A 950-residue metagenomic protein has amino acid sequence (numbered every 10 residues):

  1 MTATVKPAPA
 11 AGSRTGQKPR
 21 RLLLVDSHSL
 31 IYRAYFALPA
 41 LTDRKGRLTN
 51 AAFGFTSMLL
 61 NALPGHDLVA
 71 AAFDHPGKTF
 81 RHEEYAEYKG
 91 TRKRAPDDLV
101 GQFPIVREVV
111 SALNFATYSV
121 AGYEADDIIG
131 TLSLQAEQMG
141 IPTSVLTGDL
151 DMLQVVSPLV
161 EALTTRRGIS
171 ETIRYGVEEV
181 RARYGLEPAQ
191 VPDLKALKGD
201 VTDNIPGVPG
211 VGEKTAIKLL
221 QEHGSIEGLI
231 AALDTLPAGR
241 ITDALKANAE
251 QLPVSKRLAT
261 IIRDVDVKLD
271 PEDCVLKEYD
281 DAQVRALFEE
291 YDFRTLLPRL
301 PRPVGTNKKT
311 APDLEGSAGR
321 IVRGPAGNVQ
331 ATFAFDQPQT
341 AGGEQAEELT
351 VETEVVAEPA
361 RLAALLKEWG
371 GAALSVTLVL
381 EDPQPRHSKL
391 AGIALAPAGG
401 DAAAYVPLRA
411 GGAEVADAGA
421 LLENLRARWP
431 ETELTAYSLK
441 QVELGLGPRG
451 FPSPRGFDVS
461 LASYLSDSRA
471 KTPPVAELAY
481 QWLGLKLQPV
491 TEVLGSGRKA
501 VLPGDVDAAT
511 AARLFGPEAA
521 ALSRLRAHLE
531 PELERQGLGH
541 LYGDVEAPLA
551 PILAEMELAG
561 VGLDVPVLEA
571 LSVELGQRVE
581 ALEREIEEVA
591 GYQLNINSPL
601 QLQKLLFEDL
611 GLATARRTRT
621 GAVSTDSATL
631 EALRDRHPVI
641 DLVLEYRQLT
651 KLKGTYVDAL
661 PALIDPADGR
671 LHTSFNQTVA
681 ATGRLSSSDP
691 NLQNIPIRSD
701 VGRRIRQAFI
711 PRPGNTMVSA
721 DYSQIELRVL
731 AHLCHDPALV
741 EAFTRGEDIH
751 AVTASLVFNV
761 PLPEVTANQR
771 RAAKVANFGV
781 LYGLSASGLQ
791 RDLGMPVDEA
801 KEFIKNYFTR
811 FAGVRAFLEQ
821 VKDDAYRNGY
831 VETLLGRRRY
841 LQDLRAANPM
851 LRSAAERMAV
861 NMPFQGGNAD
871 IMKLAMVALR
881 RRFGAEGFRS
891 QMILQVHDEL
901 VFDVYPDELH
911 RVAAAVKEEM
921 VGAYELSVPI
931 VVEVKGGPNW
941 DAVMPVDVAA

Functional and structural regions predicted by a protein language model:
T2-L146, L150-E178, Q251-V254, T260-K268: Noncatalytic, basic helical substrate-engagement surface that gates or grips nucleic-acid strands
G16, R20-L23, S27-P64, L68-A70 (+6 more regions): Conserved RNase H-like, two-metal-ion catalytic cores of nucleic-acid enzymes
S119, I169-E171, V177-K195, T202 (+5 more regions): Active-site-proximal helix-loop-helix substrate-binding element of RNase H-like nuclease domains
G199-E222, I230, E289-D292, D564: Helix-hairpin-helix
A244, N248-A410, G497-I697, I710 (+8 more regions): Conserved "right-hand" nucleotidyltransferase catalytic core of DNA-directed polymerases
A394-G399, S466, A476-S496, L514-G516 (+2 more regions): Function-dense linear segments that define catalytic or interfacial modules in macromolecule-processing proteins
V501-G504, P551, E555-L558, A613 (+8 more regions): Conserved catalytic core of nucleic-acid polymerases
Q577-R584, E588-D641, T809-R857, N861 (+1 more regions): C-terminal polymerase-core module
